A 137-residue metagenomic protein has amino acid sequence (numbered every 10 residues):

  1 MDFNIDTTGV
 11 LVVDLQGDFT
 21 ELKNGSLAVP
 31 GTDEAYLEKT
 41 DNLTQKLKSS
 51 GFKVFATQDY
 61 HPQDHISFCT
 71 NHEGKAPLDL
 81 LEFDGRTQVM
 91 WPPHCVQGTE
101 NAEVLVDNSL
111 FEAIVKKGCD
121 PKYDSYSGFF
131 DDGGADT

Functional and structural regions predicted by a protein language model:
M1-P121, Y126-S127: Active-site acidic carboxylates
G128-T137: Active-site glycine-rich loop that binds ribose-phosphate moieties when present
